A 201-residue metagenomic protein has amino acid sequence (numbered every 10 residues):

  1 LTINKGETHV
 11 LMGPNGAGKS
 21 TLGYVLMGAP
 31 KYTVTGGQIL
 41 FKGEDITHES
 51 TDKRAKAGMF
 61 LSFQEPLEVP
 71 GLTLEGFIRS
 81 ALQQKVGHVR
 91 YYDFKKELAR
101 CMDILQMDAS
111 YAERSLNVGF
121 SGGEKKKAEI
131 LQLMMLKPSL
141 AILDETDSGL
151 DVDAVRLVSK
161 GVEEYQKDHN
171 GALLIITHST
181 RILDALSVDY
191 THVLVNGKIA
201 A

Functional and structural regions predicted by a protein language model:
I3-K5: Conserved hydrophobic segment flanking the Walker A/P-loop of ABC-type ATPase nucleotide-binding domains
M12-A17: The feature captures the beta-strand-to-loop junction immediately N-terminal to the Walker
L22, E129-I130: Hydrophobic anchor residue at the start of the ABC signature
Q38-R54, N117: ABC ATPase NBD Q-loop/coupling interface
E65, G71-K85, E97: Q-loop/switch helix immediately C-terminal to the Walker
L133-M134: ABC ATPase C-loop
E145-T146, D153: Walker B catalytic motif
L186-A201: H-loop (His-switch) and adjacent beta-strand-loop-beta switch element of ABC-type ATPase nucleotide-binding domains
